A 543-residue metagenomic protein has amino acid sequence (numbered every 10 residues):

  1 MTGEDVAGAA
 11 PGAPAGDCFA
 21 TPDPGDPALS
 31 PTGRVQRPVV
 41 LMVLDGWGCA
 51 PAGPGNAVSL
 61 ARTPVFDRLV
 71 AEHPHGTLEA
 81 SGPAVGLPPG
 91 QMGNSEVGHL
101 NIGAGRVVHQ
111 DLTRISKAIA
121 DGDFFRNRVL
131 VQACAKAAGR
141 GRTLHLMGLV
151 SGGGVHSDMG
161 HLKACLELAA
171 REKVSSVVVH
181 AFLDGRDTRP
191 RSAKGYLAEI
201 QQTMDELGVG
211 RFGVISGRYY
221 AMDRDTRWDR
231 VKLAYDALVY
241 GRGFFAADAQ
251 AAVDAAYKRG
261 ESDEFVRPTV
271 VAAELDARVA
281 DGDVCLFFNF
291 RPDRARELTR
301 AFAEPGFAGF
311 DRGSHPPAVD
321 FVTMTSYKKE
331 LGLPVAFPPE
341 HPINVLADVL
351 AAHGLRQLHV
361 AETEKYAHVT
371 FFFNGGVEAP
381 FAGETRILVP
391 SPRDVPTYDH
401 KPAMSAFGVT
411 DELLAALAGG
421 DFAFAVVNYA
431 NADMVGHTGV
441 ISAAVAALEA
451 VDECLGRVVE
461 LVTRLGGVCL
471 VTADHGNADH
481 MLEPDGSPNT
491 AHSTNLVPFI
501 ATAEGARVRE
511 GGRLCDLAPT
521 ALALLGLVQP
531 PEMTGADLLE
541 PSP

Functional and structural regions predicted by a protein language model:
T2-P543: Feature captures the catalytic ectodomains and active-site-proximal regions of enzymes that hydrolyze or transfer
